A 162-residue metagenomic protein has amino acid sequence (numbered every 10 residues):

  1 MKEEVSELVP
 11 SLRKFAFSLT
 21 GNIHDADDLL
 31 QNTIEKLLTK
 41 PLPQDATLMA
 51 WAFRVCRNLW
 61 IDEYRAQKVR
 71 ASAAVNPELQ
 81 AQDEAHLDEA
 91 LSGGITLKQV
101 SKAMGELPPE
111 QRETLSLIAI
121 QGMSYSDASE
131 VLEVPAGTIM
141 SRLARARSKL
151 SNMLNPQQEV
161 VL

Functional and structural regions predicted by a protein language model:
M1, S72, S126, E130-E133 (+1 more regions): C-terminal edge and immediately downstream basic/flexible tail or linker adjoining helix-turn-helix-like DNA-binding
M1-K14, S18, H24-D27, P43 (+1 more regions): A short, charge-rich alpha-helical start-of-domain segment used by transcription regulators
L12, A16, A26-L37, V55 (+3 more regions): Short, small-hydrophobic-rich alpha-helical interface motif
R13, I34, P108, R112 (+1 more regions): C-terminal flanking helix
Q31-L48, Q67: Sigma70-family region 2
P43, V55-V75, G93: Arg/Lys-rich amphipathic alpha helix in sigma70-family domain 2
R70-L97, S124: Internal acidic/polar
G105, P109-E113, Q121-T138, K149-N152: Helix-turn-helix DNA-binding module
